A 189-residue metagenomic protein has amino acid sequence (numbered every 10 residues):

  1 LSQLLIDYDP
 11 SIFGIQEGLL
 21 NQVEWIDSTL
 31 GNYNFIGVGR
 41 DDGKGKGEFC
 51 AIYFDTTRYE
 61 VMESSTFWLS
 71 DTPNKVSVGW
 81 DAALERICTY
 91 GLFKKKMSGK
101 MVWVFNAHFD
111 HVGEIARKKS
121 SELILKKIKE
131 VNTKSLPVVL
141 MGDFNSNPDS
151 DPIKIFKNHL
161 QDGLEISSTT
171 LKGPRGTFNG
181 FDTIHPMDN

Functional and structural regions predicted by a protein language model:
L1-I26, Y53, G91, M101-A107 (+2 more regions): Active-site beta-strand/loop signature of hydrolases that rely on acidic residues for catalysis
I12-F105: Structured beta-strand-rich core segments of catalytic domains in phosphoester-bond hydrolases
W25, E48, I115-K119, D151-K154: Generic recognition of short, well-ordered alpha-helical segments
T29-N32, S121-L123, I155-H159: Glycine-rich, phosphate-binding/catalytic loops in enzymes
I36-D55, S70-K75, A82-E85, K134-V138 (+1 more regions): Active site of divalent-metal-dependent phosphoester/diester hydrolases
K96, F109-V112: Short coil/turn motifs at secondary-structure junctions
H111-K129: Active-site beta-loop-alpha substructure in enzyme catalytic cores, prototypically the cysteine-centered nucleophile
